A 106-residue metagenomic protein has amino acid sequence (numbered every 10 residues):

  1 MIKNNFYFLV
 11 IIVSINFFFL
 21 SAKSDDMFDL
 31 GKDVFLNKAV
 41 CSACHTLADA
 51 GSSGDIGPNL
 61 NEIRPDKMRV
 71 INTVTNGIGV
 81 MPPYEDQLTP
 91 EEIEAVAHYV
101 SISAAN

Functional and structural regions predicted by a protein language model:
M1-D25, N106: N-terminal export/targeting leaders of redox proteins
N16-L36, R69: Electrostatic cytochrome c docking/interface patches
D26, G51, I102-N106: Inter-heme linker and motif-flanking segments adjacent to c-type heme-binding CXXCH motifs in c-type cytochromes
K32-D33, S42-I78: Gly/Gly-Pro-rich "capping" loops immediately C-terminal to redox-active cysteine motifs in periplasmic/lumenal
L36, P65, T75, G79 (+1 more regions): Sec-exported extracytoplasmic/periplasmic mature domains
L36-T46, G79-P82, E94-H98: C-type cytochrome heme c attachment motif
D86-N106: C-terminal capping alpha-helices of c-type cytochrome domains
